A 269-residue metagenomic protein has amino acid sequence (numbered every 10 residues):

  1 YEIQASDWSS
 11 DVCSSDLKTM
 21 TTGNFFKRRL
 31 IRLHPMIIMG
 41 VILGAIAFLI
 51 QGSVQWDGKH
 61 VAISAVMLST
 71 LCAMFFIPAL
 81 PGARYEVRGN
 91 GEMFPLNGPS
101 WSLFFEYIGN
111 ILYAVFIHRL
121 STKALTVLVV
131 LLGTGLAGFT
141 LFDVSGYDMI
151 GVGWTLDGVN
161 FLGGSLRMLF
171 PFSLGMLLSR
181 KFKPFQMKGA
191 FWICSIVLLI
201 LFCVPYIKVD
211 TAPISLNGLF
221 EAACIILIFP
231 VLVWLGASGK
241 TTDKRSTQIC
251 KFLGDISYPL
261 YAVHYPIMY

Functional and structural regions predicted by a protein language model:
Y1-V12, L253: Single conserved hydrophobic/aromatic residue that forms the stacking wall/gate of nucleotide- or nucleobase-binding
S6, C13-R29, G52-A62: Membrane-helix interface linkers and caps
C13-N24, G82-E86, F116-L120, G151-Y269: Alpha-helical transmembrane segments in multi-pass integral membrane proteins
N24-F25, L33, S102, L125-T126: Alpha-helical transmembrane segments and their helix-entry boundary regions
L33-Y107, G135-G158, A223-A237: Membrane-interface helix-loop-helix regions
A45-I46, I111-V115, M176-L177: Alpha-helical transmembrane segments of multipass membrane proteins
A45-I46, L131-S145, S195-V209: Aromatic-anchored segments of alpha-helical transmembrane domains
E92-I117, G164, M168-F170: Function-critical hydrophobic alpha-helical transmembrane segments in multi-pass membrane proteins
